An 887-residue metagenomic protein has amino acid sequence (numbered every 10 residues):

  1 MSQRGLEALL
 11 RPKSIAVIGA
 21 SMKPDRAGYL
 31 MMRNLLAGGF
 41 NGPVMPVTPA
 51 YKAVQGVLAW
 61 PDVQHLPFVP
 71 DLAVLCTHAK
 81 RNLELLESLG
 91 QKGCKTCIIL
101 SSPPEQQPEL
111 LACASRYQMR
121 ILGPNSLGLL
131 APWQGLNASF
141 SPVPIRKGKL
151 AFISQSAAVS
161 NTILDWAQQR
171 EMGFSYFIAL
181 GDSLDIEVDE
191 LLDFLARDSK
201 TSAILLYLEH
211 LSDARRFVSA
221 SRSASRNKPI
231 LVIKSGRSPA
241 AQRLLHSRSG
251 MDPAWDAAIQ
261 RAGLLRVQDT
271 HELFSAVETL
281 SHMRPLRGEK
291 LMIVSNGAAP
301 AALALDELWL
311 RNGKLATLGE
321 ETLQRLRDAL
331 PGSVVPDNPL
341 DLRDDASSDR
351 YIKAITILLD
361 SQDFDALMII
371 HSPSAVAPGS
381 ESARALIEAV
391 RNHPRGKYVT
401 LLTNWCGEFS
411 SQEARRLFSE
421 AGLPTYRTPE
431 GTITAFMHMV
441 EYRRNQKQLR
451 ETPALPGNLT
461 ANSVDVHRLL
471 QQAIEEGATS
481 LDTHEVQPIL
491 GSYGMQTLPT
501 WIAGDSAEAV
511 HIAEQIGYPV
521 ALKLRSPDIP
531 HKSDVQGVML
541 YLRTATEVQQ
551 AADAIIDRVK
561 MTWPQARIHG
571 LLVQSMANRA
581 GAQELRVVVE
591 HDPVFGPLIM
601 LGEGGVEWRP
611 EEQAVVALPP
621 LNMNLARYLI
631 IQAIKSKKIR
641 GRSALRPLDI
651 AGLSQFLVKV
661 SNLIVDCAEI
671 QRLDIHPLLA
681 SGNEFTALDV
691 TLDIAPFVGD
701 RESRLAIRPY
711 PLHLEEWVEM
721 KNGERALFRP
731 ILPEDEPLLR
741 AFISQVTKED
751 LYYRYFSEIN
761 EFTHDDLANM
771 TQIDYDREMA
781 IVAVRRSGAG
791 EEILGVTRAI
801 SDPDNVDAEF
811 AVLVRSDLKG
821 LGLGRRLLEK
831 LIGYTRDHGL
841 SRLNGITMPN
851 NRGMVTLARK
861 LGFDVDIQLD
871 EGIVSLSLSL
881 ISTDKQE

Functional and structural regions predicted by a protein language model:
M1-D689, F697-V698: Catalytic-core regions of core metabolic enzymes, especially those transforming organic acids/acyl-group intermediates
L522, V573, L692, A783 (+1 more regions): Short beta-strand element of the conserved SAM-dependent methyltransferase core
R543-A545, D693, I731-E734: A short, sequence-level motif marking secondary-structure junctions
F697-E887: Long, contiguous binding/interaction regions
